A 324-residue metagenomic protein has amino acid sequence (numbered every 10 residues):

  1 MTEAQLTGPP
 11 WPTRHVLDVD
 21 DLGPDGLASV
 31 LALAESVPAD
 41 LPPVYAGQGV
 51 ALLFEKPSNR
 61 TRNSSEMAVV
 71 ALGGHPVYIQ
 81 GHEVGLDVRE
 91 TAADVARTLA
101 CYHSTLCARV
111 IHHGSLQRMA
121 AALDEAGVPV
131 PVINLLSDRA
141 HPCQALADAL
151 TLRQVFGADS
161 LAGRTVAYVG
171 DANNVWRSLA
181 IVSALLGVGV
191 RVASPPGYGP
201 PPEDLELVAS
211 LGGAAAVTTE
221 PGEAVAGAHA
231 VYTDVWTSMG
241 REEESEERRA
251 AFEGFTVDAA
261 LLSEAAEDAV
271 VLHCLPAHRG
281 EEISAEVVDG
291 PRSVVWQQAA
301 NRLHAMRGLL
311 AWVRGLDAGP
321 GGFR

Functional and structural regions predicted by a protein language model:
M1-M67: Positively charged, low-complexity intrinsically disordered leader regions
V44-V50, L161-R164, D268: Phosphate-coordination loops involved in phosphoryl transfer and adenosine-cofactor binding
Y45-R153, R279: Phosphate/diphosphate ligand-binding glycine-rich loop within oxidoreductases
E55-M67, Q154-T233: Glycine-rich phosphate/diphosphate-binding loop of Rossmann-like nucleotide-binding domains
S115-S137, E243-A265, P291: A short, gly/pro- and small-residue-rich
A209-E286: Rossmann-like adenosine-cofactor binding region
D268-A269, C274-R324: Adenosine-phosphate binding glycine-rich loop
